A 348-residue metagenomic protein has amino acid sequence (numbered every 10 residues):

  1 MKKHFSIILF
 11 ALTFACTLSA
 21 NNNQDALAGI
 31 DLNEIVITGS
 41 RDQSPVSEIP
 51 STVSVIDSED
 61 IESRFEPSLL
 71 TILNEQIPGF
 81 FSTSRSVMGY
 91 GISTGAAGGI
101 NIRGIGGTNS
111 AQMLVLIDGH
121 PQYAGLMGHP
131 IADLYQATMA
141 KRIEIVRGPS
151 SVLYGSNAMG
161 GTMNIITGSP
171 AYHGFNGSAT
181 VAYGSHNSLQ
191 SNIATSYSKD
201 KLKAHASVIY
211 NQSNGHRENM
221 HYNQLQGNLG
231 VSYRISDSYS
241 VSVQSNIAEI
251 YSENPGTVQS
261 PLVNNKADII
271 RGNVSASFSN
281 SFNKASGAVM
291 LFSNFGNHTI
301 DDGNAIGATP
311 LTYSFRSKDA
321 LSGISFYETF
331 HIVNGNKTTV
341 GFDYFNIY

Functional and structural regions predicted by a protein language model:
M1-E66, L70-N74, Y233: N-terminal Sec signal peptide and the immediately downstream disordered periplasmic leader that contains the TonB box
I61, L73-N74, I143-I145, M163-I165: Non-catalytic regulatory/gating segments with a bias toward low-complexity or hydrophobic composition
E66, Y172, K199-L202, R234-S238 (+3 more regions): Outer-membrane beta-barrel channels and translocator barrels
N74-H120: Extracytoplasmic beta-strand/coil segments of soluble accessory domains associated with Gram-negative outer-membrane
G104, I193-Y197, L229-Y233, A276-N280 (+1 more regions): Residues on the lipid-exposed face of transmembrane beta-strands in outer-membrane beta-barrel proteins
M113, S150, T162, I166-Y197 (+2 more regions): Short strand-turn segments of transmembrane beta-barrel domains in outer membranes, especially the first one or two
H120-R147: Short acidic/polar hinge/loop motifs at secondary-structure boundaries that mediate gating or recognition
S213-M220, Q224, R234, S238-L321: Flexible loop and strand-edge segments within Gram-negative outer membrane beta-barrel domains
